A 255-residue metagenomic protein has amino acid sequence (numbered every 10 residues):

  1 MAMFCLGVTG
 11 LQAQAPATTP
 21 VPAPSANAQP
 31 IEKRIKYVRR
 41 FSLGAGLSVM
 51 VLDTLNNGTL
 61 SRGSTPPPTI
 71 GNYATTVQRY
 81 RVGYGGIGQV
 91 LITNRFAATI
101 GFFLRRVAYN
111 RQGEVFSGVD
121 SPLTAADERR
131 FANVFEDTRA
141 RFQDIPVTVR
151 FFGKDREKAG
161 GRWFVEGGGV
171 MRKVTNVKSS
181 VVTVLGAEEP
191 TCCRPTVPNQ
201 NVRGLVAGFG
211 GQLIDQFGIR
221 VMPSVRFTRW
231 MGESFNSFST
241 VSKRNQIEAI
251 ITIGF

Functional and structural regions predicted by a protein language model:
M1-G7: Bacterial N-terminal signal peptides
A13-G88, G254: Short glycine/proline- and aromatic-enriched beta-strand/turn motifs that initiate or cap beta-hairpins
P24-R34, V38-F41, L47-V51, I87-V182 (+1 more regions): Gram-negative (and chloroplast) outer-membrane scaffold detector with strong preference for beta-barrel transmembrane
Q29, Y84, A132-N133, C192-R194 (+1 more regions): Short structured motifs
V51-R79, R106-F142, R172-R203, E233-Q246: Extracellular/periplasm-exposed beta-strand and loop segments of Gram-negative cell-envelope proteins, dominated by
G83, E157, G204: Short, conserved clusters of charged catalytic residues that mark active-site and nucleotide-handling motifs
T196-F255: Predominantly the C-terminal beta-signal and adjacent terminal strand-loop region of outer-membrane beta-barrel
